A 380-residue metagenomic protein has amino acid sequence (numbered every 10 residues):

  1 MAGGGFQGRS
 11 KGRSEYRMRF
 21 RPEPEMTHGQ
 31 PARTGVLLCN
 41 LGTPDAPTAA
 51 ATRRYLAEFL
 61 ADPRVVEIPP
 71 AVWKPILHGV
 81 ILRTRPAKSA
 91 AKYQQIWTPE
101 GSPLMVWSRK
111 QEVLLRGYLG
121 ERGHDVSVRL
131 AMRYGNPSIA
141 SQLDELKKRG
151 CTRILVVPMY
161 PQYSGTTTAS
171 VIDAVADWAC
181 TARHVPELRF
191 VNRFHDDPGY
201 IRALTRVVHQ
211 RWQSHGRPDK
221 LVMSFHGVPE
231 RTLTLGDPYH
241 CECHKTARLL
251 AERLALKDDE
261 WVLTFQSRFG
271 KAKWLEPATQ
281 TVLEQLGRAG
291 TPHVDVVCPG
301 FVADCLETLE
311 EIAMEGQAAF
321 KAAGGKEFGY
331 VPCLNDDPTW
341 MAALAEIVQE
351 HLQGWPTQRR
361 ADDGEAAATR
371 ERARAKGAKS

Functional and structural regions predicted by a protein language model:
M1-G3, M18: Accessible peptide chain termini
G3-G8, G12: Residue-identity detector for glycine
Y16-S380: Active-site-proximal alpha-helix that buttresses catalytic centers in soluble enzyme cores
